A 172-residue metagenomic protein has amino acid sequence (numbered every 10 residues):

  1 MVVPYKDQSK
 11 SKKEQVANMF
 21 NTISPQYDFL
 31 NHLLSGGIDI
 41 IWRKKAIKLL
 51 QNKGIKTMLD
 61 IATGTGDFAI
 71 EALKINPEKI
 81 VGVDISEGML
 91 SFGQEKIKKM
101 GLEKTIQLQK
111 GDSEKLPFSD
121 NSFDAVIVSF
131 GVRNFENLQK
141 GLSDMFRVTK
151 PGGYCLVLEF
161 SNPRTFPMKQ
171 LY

Functional and structural regions predicted by a protein language model:
M1-A17: N-terminal auxiliary segments of SAM/dcSAM-dependent transferases
Q26, G36-K56, E71: Conserved alpha-helix/loop element of class I SAM-dependent methyltransferases that forms part of the SAM/SAH-binding
Y27, V126-I127: Hydrophobic beta-strand segment of the Class I
T57-K115: Class I SAM-dependent methyltransferase SAM/SAH-binding core
E114-A125: A short acidic, Gly/Pro-enriched loop at the edge of an enzyme's catalytic core that lines a small-molecule cofactor
F130-G131: Short catalytic micro-motifs in class I SAM-dependent methyltransferases
Q139-P151: A short glycine-rich, Lys/Arg-flanked "PGG" loop and its adjoining helix->strand segment in the class I
Y154-Y172: Conserved class I S-adenosyl-L-methionine
